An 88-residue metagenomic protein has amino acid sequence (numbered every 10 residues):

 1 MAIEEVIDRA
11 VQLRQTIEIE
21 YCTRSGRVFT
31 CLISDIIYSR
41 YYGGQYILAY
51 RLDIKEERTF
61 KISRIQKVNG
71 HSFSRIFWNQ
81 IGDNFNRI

Functional and structural regions predicted by a protein language model:
M1-I88: Core beta-strand-centered patch of the WYL/Sm-like small regulatory domain
